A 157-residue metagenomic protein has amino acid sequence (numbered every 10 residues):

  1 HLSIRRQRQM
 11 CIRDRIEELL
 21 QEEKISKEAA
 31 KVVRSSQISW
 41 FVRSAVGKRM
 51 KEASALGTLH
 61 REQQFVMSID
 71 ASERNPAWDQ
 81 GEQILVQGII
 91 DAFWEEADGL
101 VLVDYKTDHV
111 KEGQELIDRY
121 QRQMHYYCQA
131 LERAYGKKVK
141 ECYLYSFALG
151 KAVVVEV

Functional and structural regions predicted by a protein language model:
H1-I12: Single conserved hydrophobic/aromatic residue that forms the stacking wall/gate of nucleotide- or nucleobase-binding
I4, L85, L116, Y120: Short, conserved glycine- and acidic-residue-centered signature motifs in active-site or ligand-binding loops
E17-L102, D108-V110, K138-E141, L149-V153 (+1 more regions): Catalytic cores of nuclease domains that cleave nucleic-acid phosphodiester backbones
D91, R122-A130: Short amphipathic alpha-helical face segments that pack within enzyme cores and frequently flank/anchor catalytic
V103-Y105, Y120-Q123: Hydrophobic, well-ordered secondary-structure scaffolds
K111-E115: A generic structural signal for short coil/turn motifs at secondary-structure boundaries
A130-K137: Arginine/glycine-rich "motif VI" loop of SF2 helicases in the C-terminal RecA-like domain
